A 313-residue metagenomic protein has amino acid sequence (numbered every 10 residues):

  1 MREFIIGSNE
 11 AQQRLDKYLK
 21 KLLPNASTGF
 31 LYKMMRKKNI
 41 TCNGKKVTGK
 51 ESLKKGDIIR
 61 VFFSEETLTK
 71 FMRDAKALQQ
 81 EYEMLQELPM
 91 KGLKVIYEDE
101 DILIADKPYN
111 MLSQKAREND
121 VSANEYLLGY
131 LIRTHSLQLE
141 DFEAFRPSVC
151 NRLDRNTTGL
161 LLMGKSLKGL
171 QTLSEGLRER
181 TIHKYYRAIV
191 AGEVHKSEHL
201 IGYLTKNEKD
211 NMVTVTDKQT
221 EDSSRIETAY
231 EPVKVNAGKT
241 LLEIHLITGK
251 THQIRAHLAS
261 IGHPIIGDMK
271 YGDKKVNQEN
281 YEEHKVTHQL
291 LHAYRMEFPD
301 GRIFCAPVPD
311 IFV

Functional and structural regions predicted by a protein language model:
M1-V313: RNA pseudouridine synthases
